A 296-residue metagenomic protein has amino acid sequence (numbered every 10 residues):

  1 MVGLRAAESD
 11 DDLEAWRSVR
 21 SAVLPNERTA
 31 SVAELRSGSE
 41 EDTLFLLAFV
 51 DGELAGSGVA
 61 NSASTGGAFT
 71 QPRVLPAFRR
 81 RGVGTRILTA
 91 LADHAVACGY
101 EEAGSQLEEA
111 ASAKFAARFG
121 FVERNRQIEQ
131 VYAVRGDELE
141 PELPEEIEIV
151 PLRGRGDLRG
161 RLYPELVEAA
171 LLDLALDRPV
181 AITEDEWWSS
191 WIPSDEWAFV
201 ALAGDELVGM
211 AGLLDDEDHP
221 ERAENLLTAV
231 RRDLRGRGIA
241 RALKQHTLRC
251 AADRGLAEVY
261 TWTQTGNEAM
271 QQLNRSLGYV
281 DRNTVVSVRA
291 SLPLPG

Functional and structural regions predicted by a protein language model:
M1-R36, E142-V180: Short amphipathic alpha-helix that is part of the acyltransferase structural core
A6-L13, R17-E108, L207-R231: Conserved donor-binding loop and adjoining core beta-sheet/short helix segment in diverse acyl/aminoacyl transferases
D11, A110-A111, D157, E268-A269: Short alpha-helical
F49-D51, Y132, L202-G204, A290: Active-site beta-strand termini and strand-to-loop segments that position acidic
S64-T65, P76-R153, V285-A290: Acyl-donor-binding surface of acyltransferase catalytic domains
R80-D93, R118, V230, G236-R249 (+2 more regions): Conserved acetyl-CoA-binding loop-helix of GNAT-fold acetyltransferases
F121-E138, R249, R254-G296: Active-site/acyl-donor-binding loops of N-acyltransferases
D173-G212: A mid-sequence, solvent-exposed acidic-amphipathic segment
